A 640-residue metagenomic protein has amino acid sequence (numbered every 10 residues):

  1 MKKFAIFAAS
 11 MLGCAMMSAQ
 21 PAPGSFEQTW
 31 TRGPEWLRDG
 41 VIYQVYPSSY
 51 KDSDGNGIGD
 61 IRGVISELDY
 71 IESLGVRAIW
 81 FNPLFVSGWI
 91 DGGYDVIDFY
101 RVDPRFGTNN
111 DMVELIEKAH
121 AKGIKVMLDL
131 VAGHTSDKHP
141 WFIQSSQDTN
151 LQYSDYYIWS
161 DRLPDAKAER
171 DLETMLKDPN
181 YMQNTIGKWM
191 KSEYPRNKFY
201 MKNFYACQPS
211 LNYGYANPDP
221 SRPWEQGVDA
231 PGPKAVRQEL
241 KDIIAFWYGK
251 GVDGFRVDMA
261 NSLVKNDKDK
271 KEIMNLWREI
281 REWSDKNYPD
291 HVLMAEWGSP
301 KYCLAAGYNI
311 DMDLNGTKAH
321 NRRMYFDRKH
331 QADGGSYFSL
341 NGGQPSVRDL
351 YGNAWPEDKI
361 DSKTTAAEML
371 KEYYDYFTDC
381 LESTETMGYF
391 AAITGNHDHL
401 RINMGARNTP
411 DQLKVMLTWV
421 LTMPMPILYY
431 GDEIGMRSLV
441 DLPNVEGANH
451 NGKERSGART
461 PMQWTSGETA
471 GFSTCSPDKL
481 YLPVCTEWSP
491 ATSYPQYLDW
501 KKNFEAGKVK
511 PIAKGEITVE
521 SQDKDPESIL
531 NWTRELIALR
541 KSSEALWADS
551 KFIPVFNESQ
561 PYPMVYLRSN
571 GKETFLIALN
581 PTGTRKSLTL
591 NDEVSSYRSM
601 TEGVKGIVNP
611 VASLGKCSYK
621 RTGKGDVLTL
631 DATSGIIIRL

Functional and structural regions predicted by a protein language model:
M1-P21: Bacterial Sec-dependent N-terminal signal peptides
Q20-Q238, G249, R256, A260-G307 (+1 more regions): Acidic/aromatic-lined carbohydrate-recognition and catalytic surfaces of CAZymes acting on diverse glycans
P23, E27, L37, N287 (+7 more regions): Loop/helix patches that line or flank the sugar-binding groove of alpha-linked glycan CAZymes
A78, G123-K125, I244, D253-R256 (+8 more regions): Beta-sheet entry/capping signal
D137-D178, W277, R281-P461, S466-T469: Conserved alpha/beta catalytic core and glycan-binding cleft of carbohydrate-active enzymes
T582-S599: Surface-exposed beta-strand/loop patches in extracellular or lumenal glycoproteins
K605-K624: Solvent-exposed beta-strand/loop surfaces of large extracellular or lumenal domains
K620-L640: C-terminal beta-strand-rich structural cap/linker in extracellular carbohydrate-active enzymes
